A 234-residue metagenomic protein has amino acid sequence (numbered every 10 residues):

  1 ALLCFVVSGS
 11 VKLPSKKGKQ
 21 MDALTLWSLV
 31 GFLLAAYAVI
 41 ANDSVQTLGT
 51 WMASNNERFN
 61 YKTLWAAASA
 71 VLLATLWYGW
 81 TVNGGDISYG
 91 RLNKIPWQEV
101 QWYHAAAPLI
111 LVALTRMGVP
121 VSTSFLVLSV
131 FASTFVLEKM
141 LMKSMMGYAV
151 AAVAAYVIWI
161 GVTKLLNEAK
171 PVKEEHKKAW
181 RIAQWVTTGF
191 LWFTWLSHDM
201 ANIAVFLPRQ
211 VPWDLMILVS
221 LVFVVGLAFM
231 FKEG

Functional and structural regions predicted by a protein language model:
A1-G234: Multi-pass alpha-helical transmembrane bundle typical of ion/small-solute transporters and intramembrane aspartyl
